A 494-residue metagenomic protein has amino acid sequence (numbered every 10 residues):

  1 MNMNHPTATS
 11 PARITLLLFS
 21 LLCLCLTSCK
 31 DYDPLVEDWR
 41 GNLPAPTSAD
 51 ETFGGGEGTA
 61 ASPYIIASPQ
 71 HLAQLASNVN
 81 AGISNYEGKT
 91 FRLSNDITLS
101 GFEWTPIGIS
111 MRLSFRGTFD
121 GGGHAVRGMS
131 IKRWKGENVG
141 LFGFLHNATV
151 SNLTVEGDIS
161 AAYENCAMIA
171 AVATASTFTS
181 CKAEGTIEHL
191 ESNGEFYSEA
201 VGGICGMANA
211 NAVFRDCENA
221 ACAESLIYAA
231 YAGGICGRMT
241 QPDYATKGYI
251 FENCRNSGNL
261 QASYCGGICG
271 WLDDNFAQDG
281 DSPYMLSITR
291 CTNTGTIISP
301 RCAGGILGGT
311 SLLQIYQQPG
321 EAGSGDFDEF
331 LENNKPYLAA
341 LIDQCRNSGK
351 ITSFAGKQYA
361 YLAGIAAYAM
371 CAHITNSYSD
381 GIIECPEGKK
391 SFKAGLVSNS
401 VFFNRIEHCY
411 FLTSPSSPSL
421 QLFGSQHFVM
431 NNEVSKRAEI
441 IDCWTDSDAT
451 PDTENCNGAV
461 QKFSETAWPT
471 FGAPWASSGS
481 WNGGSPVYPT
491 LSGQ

Functional and structural regions predicted by a protein language model:
N2-L16: Bacterial N-terminal signal peptides that target proteins for export
T9, L21, L260: Alpha-helical and His/Cys-centered functional microenvironments
L16-C23: Sec-dependent N-terminal signal peptides
C25-S28: C-terminal motif of bacterial Sec signal peptides marking the signal peptidase cleavage site
D31-Q494: Surface-exposed repetitive/solenoidal architectures
